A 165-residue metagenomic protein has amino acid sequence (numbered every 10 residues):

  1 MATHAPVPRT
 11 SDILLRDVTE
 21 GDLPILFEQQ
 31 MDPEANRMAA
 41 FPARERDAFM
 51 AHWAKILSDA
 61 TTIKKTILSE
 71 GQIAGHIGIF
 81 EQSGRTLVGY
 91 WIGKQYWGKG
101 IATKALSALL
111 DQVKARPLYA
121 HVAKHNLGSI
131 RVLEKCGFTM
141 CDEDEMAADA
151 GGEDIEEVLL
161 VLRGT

Functional and structural regions predicted by a protein language model:
M1-E34, M38, K64-T165: Acyl-donor (CoA/ACP) binding surface of acyl/acetyltransferases
E34-A54: Conserved GNAT-fold acetyl-CoA-binding loop/helix
K55-T61: Short loop/turn motifs at secondary-structure junctions and domain boundaries
